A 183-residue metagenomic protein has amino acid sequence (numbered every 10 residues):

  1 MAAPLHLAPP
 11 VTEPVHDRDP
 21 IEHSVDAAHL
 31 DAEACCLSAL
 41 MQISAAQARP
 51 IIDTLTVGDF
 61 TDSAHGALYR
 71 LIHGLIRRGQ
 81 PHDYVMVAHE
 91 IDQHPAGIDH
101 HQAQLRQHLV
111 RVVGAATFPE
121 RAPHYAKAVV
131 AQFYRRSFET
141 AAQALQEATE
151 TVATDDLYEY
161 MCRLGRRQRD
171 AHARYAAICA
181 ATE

Functional and structural regions predicted by a protein language model:
M1-A2, A144, T154-E183: Compositionally biased terminal segments
A2-F133, A180-E183: Noncatalytic partner-interaction/assembly domains of nucleic-acid and motor enzyme complexes, especially the accessory
P119-L164: A charged, amphipathic interaction segment
